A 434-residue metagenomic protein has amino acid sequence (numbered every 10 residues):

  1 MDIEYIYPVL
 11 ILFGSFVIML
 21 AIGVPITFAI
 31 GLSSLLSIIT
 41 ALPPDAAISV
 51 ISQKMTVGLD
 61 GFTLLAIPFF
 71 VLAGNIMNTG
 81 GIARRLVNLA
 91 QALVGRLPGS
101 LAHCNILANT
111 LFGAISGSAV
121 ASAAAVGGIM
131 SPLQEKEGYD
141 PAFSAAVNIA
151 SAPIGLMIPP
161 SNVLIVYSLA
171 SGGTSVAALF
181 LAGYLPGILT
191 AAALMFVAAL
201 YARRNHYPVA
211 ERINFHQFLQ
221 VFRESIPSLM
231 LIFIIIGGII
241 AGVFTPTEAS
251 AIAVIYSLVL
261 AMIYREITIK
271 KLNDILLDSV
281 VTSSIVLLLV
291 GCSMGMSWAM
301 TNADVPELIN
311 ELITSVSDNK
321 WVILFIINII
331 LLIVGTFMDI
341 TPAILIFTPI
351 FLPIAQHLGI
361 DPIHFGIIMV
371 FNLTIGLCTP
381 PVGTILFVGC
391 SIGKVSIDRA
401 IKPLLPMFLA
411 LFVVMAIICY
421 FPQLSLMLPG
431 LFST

Functional and structural regions predicted by a protein language model:
M1-T434: Alpha-helical transmembrane segments of multi-pass membrane transport proteins
